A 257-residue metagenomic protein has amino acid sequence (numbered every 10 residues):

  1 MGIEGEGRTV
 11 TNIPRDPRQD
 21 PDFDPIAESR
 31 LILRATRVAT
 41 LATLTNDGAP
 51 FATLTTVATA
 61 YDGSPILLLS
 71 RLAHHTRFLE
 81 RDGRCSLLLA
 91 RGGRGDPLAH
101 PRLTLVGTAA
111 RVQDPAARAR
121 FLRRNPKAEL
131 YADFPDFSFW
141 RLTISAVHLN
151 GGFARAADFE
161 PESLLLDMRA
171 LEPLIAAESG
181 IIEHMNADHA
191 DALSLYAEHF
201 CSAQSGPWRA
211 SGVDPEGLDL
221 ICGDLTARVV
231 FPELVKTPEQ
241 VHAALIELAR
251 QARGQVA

Functional and structural regions predicted by a protein language model:
G2-A257: Binding-site signature for planar aromatic cofactors or substrates
